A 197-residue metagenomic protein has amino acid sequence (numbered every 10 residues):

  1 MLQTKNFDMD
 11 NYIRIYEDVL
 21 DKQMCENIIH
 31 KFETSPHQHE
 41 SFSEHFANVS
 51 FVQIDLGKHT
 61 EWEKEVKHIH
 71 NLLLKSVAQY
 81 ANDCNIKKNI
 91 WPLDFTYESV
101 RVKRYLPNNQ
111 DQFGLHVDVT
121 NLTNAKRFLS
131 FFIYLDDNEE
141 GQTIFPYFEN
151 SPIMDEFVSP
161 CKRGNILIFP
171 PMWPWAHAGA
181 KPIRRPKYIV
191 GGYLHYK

Functional and structural regions predicted by a protein language model:
M1-I166, M172-K197: Fe(II)/2-oxoglutarate oxygenase catalytic core
